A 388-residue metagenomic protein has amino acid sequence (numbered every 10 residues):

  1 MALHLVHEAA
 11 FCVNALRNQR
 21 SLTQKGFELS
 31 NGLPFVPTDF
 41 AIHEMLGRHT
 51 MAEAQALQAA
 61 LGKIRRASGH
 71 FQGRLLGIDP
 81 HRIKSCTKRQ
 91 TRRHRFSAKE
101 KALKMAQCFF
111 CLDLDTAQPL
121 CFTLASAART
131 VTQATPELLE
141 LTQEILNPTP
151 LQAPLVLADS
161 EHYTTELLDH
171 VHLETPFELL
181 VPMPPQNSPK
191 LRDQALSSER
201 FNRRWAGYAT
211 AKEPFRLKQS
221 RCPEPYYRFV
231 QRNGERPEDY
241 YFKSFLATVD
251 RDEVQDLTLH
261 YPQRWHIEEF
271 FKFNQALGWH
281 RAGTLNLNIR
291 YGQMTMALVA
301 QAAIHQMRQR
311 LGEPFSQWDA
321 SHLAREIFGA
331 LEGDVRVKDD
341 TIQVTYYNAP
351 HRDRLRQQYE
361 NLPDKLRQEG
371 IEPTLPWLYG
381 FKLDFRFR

Functional and structural regions predicted by a protein language model:
M1-Q58, D113-Q118, T164, R336-V337: Short, positively charged, Gly/Tyr-enriched micro-motifs that form contact patches at catalytic or ligand/partner
H4, N18-Q19, T38, I42 (+8 more regions): Short, conserved catalytic/metal-binding motifs centered on acidic residues
F35-L112: Active-site-proximal, Lys/Arg-enriched surface segment that forms a nucleic-acid-binding/basic interface patch
A98-T149: Electropositive, glycine- and tryptophan-enriched low-complexity nucleic-acid-binding patches
R129-L191: Domain-level cores of phosphate- or acyl-group-handling catalytic modules
L173-Q275, N361-R388: An anionic, glycine-rich sequence signature occurring as long contiguous blocks
R203-E213, A300-R388: A short, flexible helix-boundary coil/loop motif
D252-H260, A276-Y291, R308-D319: Short, solvent-exposed helix-loop connector elements
